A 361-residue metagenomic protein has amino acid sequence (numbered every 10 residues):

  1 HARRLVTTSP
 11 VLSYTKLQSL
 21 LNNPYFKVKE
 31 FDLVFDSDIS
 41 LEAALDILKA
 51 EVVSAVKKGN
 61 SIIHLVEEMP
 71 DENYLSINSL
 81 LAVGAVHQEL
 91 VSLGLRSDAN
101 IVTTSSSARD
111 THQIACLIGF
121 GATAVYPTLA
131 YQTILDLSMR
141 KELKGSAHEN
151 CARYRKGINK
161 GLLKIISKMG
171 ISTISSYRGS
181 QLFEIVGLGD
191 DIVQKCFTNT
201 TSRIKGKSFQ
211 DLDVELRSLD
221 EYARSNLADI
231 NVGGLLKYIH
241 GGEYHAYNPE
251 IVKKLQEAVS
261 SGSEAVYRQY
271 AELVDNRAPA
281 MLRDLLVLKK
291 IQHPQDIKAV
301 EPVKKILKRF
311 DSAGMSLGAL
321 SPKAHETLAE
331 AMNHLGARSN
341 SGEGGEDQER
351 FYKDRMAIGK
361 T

Functional and structural regions predicted by a protein language model:
H1-A44, E51-A55, G59-I62, Q113-I114 (+3 more regions): Flexible, glycine-rich loop/tail regions that form catalytic "lids" or insertion modules at the edges of active sites
I47-E51, P70-Y74, V86, V102: Active-site-adjacent structural elements in folded domains
K49, L80, T111: Glycine-rich phosphate-binding loop at the start of an alpha helix
L65-L81, Q348: Glycine-rich, proline-tolerant flexible connector loops at the mouths of alpha/beta enzymes
E72, T111, I134-L135, E349: Generic structural signal for helix capping and beta-alpha/helix-loop junctions
L75-I101, R153-K160, K164: Alpha-helix-loop-beta-strand connector modules within alpha/beta enzyme cores
H87-E89, D98, Q132-E149: A compositional/structural signature marking long, glycine- and acidic/polar-rich segments with frequent tryptophans
N100-T111: Glycine-rich beta-to-alpha transition loops that act as phosphate-gripper elements at the mouths of alpha/beta enzyme
